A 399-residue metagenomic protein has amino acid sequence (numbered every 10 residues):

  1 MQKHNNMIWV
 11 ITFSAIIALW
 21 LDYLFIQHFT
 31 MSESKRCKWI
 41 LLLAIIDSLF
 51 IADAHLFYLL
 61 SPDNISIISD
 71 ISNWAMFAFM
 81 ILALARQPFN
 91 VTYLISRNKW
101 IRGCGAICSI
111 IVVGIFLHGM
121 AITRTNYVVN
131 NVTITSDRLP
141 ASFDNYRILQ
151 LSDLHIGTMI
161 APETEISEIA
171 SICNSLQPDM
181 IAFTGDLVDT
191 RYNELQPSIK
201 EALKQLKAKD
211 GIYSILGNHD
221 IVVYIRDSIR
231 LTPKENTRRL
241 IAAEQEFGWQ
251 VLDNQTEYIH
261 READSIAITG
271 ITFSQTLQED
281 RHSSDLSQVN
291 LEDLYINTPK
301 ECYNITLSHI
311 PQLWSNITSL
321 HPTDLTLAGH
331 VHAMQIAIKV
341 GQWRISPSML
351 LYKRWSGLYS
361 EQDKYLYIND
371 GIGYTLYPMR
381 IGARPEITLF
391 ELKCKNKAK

Functional and structural regions predicted by a protein language model:
M1-T125: Non-catalytic terminal accessory segments
P88, N131-T133, L389: Beta-strand secondary-structure signal
V113-R138, T158-I160, T164: Hydrophobic alpha-helical transmembrane segments in integral membrane proteins
A141-K399: Soluble catalytic domains of enzymes that build or remodel membrane lipids, polysaccharides, and related
